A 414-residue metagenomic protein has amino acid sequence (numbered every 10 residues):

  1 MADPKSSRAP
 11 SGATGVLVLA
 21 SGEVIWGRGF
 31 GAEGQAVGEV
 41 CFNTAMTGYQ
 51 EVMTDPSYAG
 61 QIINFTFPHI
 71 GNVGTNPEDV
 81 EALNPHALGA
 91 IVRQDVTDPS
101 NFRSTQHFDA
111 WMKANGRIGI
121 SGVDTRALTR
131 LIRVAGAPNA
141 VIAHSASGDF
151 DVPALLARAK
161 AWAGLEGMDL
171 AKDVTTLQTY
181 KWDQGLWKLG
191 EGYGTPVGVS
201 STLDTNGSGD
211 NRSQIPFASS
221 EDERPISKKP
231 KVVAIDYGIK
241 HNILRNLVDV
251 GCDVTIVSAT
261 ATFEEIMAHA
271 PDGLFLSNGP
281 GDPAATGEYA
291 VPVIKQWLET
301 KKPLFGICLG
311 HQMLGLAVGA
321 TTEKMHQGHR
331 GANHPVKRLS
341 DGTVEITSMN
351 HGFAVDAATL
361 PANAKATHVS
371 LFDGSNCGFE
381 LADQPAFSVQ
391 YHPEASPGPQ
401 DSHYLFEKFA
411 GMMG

Functional and structural regions predicted by a protein language model:
A2-V199, G209-D210, I215-F217, D222-C252 (+5 more regions): RNA-binding accessory domains that recognize and position tRNA/RNA substrates
I118, K231, P303-F305, T321 (+1 more regions): Proline-centered loop/turn at the N-terminus of a beta-strand
D124, D236, C308, H351 (+1 more regions): Active-site glycine-centered loops adjacent to acidic/histidine catalytic or metal-binding residues that shape
K231-D236, T347-S348, F387-Y391: Active-site-proximal beta-strand elements of phosphoester/diester hydrolases
A268, G273, S277-A357, G398-M412: Cysteine-nucleophile active-site neighborhood
G342-Q384: Catalytic beta-strand/loop cores that center a nucleophilic Ser/Cys/Thr and support acyl-enzyme chemistry
G378-G414: A glycine-centered loop/beta-turn motif at secondary-structure junctions
